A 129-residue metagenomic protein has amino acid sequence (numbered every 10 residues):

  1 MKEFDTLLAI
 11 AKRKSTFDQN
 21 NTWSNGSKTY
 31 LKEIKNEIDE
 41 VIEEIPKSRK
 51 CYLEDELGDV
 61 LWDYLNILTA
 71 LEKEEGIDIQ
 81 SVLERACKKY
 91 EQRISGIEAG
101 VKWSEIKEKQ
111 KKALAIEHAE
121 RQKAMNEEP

Functional and structural regions predicted by a protein language model:
M1-L57, W62-P129: Flexible "arm" and connector segments at domain edges
